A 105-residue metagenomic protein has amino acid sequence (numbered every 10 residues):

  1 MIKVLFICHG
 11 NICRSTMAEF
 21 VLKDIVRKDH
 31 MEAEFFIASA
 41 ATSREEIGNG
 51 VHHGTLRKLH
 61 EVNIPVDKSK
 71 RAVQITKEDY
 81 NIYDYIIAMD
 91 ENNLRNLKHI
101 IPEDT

Functional and structural regions predicted by a protein language model:
M1-I82: Conserved active-site segments centered on acidic
H60, Q74-T105: Glycine/proline-rich loop-helix segments at beta-alpha junctions forming the active-site rim of enzyme cores
